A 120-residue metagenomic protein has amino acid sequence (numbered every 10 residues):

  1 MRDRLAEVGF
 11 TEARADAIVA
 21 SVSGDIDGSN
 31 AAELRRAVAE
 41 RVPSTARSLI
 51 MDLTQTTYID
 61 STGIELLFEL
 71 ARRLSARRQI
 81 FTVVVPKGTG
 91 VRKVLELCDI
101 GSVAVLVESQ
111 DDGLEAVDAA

Functional and structural regions predicted by a protein language model:
M1-R2, L70: A short, flexible N-terminal coil/short beta segment enriched in small residues
R2-R36, L53-Q55: STAS-typified acidic loop motif
D25, K87, Q110-D112: Short, solvent-exposed coil/turn elements at secondary-structure transition points
G28-A104: Amphipathic alpha-helical interaction surfaces in cytosolic regulatory modules
V103-S109, G113: Short acidic-hydrophobic, aromatic-tinged amphipathic segments that line or gate anion-handling sites
G113-A120: A short, charged, amphipathic alpha-helix used as a generic interaction element across diverse proteins
